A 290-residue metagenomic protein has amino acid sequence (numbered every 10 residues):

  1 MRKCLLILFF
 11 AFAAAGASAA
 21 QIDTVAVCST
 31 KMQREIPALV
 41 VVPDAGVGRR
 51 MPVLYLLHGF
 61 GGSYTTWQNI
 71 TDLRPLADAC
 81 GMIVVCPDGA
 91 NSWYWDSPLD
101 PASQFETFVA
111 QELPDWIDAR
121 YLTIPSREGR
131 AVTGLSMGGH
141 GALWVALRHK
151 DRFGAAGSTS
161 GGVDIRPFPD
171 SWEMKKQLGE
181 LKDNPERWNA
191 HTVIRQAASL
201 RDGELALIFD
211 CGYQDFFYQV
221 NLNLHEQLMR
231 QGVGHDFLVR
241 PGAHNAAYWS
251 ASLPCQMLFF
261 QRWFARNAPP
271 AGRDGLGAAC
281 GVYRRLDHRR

Functional and structural regions predicted by a protein language model:
C4-A13: Sec-dependent N-terminal signal peptides
A19-R290: Non-catalytic cap/lid and distal C-terminal segments of serine-dependent acyl enzymes
